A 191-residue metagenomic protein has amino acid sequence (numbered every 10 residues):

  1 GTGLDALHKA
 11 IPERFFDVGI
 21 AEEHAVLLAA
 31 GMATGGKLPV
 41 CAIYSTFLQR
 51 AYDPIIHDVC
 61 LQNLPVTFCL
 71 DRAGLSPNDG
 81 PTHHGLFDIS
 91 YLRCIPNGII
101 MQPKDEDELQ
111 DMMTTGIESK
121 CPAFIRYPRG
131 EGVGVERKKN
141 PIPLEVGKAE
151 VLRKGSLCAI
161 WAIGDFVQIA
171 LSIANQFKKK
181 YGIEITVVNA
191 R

Functional and structural regions predicted by a protein language model:
G1-F124, E131: Thiamine diphosphate
G1-G3, K9, E23-A25, N63 (+2 more regions): Thiamine diphosphate
